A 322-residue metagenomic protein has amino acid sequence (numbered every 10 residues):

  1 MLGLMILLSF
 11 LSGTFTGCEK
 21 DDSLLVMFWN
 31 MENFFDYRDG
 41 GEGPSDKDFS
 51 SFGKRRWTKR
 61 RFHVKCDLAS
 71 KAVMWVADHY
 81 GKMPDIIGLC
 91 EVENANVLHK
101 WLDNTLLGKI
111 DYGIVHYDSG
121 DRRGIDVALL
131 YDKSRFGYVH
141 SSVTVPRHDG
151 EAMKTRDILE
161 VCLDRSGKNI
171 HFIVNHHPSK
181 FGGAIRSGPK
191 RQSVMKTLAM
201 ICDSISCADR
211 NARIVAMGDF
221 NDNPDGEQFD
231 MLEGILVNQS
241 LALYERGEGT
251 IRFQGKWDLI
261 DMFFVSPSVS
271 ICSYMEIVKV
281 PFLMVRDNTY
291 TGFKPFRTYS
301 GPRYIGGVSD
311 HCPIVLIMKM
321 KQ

Functional and structural regions predicted by a protein language model:
M1-D22: Bacterial Sec-dependent N-terminal signal peptides
F15-T105, V115-S119, I125, K196 (+3 more regions): N-terminal, active-site-proximal structural segment of metallo-dependent hydrolase catalytic domains
M31-F34, V92, H177, G218-F220 (+1 more regions): Active-site metal-binding loops of divalent metal-dependent hydrolases
E42-S45, K168, F172-S187: Active-site His/acidic residue clusters
F52-F62, M83-L89, H116-Y117, R147-D149 (+4 more regions): Second-shell loop/turn segments in exported
I86, V92-H171, H177: Structured beta-strand-rich core segments of catalytic domains in phosphoester-bond hydrolases
N94-N96, R122-G124, K180-G182, N221-E227 (+1 more regions): Active-site environment of divalent metal-dependent phosphoester hydrolases
M200-I214, N221-Q322: Metal-dependent phosphoester-hydrolase catalytic domains
